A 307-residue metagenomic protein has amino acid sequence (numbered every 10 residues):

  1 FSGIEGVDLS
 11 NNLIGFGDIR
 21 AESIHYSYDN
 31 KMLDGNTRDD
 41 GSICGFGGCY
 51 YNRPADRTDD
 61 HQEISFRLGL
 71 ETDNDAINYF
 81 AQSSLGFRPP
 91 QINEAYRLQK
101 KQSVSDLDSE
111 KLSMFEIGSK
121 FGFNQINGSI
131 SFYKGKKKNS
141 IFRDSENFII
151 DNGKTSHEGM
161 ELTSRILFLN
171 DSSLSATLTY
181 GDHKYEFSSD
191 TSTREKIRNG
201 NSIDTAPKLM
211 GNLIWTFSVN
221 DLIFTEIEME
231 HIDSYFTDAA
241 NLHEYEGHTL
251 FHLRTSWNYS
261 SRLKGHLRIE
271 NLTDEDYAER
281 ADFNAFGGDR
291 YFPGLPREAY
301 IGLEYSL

Functional and structural regions predicted by a protein language model:
F1, D8, I19-S27, D60-F66 (+13 more regions): Transmembrane beta-barrel architecture of outer-membrane proteins
F1-E5, R67-G69, D106, E116-K120 (+9 more regions): Outer-membrane beta-barrel architecture
G3-E5, N52-T58, S103-L107, G118 (+7 more regions): Outer-membrane beta-barrel proteins
G6-N12, T72-A76, K111, F121-Q125 (+8 more regions): Outer-membrane beta-barrel strand-turn architecture
N12-G15, A21, N127, F132-K137 (+2 more regions): Gram-negative outer-membrane beta-barrel transporters
H25-N52, R57-T58, T72-E116, N127-G128 (+5 more regions): Surface-exposed extracellular loop regions of Gram-negative outer-membrane beta-barrel proteins, predominantly
Y51-N78, G118, P207-S218, L295-S306: Extended, compositionally biased low-complexity polar/Lys-Gly-rich tracts and adjacent boundary/linker regions are
S234-D238, S256-L307: C-terminal beta-signal and adjacent terminal beta-strands/loops of Gram-negative outer-membrane beta-barrel proteins
